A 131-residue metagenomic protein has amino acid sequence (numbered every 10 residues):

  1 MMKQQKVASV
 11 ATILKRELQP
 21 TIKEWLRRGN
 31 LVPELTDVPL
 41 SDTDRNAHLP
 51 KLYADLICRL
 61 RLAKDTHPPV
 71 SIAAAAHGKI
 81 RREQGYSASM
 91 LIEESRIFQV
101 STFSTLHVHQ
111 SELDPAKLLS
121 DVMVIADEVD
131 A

Functional and structural regions predicted by a protein language model:
M2-K15, K64-A131: Long, amphipathic alpha-helical coupling/dimerization segments that relay conformational signals between
Q4, A8-R16, P20, R28 (+2 more regions): N-terminal intrinsically disordered, cationic/polar leader segments that include organellar targeting peptides
Q4, E24-W25, V32, L49 (+3 more regions): Alpha-helical/coil-rich non-catalytic "connector" segments in signaling and regulatory proteins
W25-G29, L49, Y53-L56, Q99 (+2 more regions): Hydrophobic alpha-helical core bundles mediating ligand binding, dimerization, or RNAP-core interactions
V32-E34, P39, S104, H109: Generic alpha-helical propensity signal that fires on short helical segments and nearby coil/disordered stretches
D37-I57: Amphipathic alpha-helical segments that form the core helices of the histone-fold
